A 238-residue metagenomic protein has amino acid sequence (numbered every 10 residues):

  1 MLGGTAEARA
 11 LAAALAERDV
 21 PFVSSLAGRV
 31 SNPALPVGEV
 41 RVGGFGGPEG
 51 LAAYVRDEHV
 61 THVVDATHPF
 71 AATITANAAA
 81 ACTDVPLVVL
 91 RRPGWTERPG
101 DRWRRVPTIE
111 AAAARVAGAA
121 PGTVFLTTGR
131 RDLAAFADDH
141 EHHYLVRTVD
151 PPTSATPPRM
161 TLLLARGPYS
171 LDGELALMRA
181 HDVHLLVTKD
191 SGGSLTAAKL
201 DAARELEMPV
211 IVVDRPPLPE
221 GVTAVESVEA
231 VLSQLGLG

Functional and structural regions predicted by a protein language model:
M1-G28: N-terminal basic/disordered segments at the start of proteins
V23-G46, D101, A155-M160: N-terminal beta-loop-helix "entrance" segment that forms/cooperates in small-molecule cofactor or anionic ligand
S25-N32, L90-T96, G129-L133, R147-S154 (+1 more regions): Short, polar loop motifs at secondary-structure junctions
G38-E58, L164-G173: Glycine-rich, highly charged phosphate/nucleotide-binding loops
V40-G44, R102-E110, T223-V231: Short acidic-hydrophobic, aromatic-tinged amphipathic segments that line or gate anion-handling sites
L51-A112: Glycine/small-residue-rich loop that forms an oxyanion/phosphate-binding "nest" at active or ligand-binding sites
E110-L145: Internal active-site segments that recognize and position negatively charged phosphoryl groups and nucleotide moieties
F136-P168: Histidine/lysine/aspartate-rich catalytic loop segments that bind and position anionic ligands
